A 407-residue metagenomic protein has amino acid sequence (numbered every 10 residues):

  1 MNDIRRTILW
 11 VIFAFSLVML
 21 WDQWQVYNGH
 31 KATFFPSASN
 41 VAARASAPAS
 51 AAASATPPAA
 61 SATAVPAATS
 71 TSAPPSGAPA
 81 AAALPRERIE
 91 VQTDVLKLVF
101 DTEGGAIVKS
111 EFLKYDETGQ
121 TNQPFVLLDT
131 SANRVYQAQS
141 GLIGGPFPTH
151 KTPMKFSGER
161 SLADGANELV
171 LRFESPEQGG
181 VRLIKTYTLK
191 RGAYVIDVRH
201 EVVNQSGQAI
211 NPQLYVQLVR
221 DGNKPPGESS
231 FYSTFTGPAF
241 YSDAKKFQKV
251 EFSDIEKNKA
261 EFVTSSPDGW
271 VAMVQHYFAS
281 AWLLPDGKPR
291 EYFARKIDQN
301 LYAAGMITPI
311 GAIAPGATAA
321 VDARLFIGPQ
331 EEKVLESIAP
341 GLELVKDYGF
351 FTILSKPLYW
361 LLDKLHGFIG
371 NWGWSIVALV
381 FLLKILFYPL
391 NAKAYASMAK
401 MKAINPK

Functional and structural regions predicted by a protein language model:
M1-I385: Membrane-protein biogenesis/insertion across secretory and organellar systems
L301, T318-A320, P389-K407: Hydrophobic alpha-helical segments and their helix-loop boundaries in membrane and membrane-proximal proteins
